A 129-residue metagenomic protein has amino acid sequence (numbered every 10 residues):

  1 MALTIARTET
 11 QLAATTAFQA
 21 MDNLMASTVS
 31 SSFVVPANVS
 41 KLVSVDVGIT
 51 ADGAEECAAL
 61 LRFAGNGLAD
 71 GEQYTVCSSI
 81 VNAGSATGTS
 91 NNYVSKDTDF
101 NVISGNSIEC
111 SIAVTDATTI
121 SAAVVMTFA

Functional and structural regions predicted by a protein language model:
M1-N23, T28-P36, D52, A113-A129: C-terminal interaction-tip segments
S27-V29, V43, N92-V94: Residues that act as N-cap/strand-start positions at coil-to-secondary-structure junctions
S31-F33, K96-F100: Beta-strand-rich interaction surfaces with strong enrichment in secreted/lumenal proteins
P36-S44, G105: Extended extracellular/luminal ectodomain segments enriched in beta-structured repeat modules
K41-V43, E55-A59, T118-A122: Short beta-strand/loop motifs in extracellular/secreted proteins, especially within beta-sandwich accessory domains
D46-T50: Short edge beta-strand/loop segments characteristic of extracellular beta-sandwich folds
A54-T98: Terminal beta-strand-rich extracellular "head" domains that mediate receptor/glycan or other ligand binding
D99-D116: Noncatalytic modules at the cell exterior or secretory-pathway interfaces, chiefly beta-strand-rich lectin/adhesion
